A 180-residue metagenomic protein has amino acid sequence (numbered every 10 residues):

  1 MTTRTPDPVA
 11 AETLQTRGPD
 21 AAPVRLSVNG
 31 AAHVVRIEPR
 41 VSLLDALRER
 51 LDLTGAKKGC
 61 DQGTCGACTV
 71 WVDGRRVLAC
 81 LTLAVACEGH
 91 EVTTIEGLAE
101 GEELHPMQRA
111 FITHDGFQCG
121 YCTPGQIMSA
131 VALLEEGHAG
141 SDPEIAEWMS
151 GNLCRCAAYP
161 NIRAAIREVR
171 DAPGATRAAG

Functional and structural regions predicted by a protein language model:
M1-G180: Signature of N-terminal electron-transfer/Fe-S-associated modules in redox systems
